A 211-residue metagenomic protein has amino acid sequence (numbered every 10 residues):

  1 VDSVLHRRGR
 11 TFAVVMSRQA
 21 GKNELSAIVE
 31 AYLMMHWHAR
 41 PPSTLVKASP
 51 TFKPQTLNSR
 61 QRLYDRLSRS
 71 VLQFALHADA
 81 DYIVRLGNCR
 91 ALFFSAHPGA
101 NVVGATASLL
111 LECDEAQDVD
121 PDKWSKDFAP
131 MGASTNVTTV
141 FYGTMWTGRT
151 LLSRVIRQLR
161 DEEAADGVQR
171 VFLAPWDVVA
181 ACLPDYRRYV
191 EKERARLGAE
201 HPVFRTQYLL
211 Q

Functional and structural regions predicted by a protein language model:
V1-Q211: Phosphate/NTP-binding elements of NTP-utilizing enzymes
